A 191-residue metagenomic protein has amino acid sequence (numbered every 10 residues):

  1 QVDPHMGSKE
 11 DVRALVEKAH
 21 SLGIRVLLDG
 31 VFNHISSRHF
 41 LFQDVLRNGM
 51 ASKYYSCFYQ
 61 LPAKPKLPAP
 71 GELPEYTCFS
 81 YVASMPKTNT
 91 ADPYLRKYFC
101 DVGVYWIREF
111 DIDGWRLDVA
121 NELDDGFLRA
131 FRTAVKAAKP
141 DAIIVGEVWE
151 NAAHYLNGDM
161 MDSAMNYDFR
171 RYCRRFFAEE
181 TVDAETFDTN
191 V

Functional and structural regions predicted by a protein language model:
Q1-K9, Y81-R96, D113-E122, Y172-T181: The substrate-binding groove and active-site-proximal loops of carbohydrate-active enzymes, especially glycoside
Q1-T77, N121-E150: Acidic/aromatic-lined carbohydrate-recognition and catalytic surfaces of CAZymes acting on diverse glycans
I24, D111-D113: Surface-exposed helix-capping loop/turn segments at secondary-structure junctions
H34, F42-L46, R108, D118-V191: Active-site-proximal helices and loops of the catalytic beta/alpha 8
F79-S80, E109: Short, flexible turn/loop "capping" segments at secondary-structure junctions
A91-E109: Short, acidic/polar
